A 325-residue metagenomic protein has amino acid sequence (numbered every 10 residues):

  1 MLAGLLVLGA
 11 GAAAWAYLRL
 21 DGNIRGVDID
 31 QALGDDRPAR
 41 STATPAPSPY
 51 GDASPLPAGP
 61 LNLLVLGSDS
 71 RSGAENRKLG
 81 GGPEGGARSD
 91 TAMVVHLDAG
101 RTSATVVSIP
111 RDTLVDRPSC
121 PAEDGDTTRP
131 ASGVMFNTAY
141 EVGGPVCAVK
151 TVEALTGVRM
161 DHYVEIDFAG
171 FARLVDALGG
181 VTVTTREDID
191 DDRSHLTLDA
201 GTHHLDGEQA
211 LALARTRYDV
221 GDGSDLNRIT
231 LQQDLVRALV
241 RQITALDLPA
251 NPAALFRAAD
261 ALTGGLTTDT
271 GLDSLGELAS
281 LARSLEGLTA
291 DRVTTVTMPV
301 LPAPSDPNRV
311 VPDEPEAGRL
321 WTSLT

Functional and structural regions predicted by a protein language model:
M1-T325: Non-catalytic, solvent-exposed segments at the cell envelope interface
